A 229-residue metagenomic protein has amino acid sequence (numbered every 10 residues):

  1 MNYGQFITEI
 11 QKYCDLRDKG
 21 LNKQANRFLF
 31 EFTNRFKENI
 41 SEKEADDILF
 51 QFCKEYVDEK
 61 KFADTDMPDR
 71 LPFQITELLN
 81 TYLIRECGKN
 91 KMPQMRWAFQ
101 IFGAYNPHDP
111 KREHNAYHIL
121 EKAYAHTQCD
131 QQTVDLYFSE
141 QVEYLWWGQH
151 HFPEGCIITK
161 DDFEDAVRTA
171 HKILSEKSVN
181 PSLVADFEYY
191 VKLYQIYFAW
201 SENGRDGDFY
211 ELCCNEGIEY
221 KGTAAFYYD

Functional and structural regions predicted by a protein language model:
M1-A25: N-terminal "cap/leader" segments of large eukaryotic alpha-helical scaffolds
Y3-K12, F30, K37-T65, G88-P107 (+2 more regions): Amphipathic alpha-helical repeat scaffolds of TPR domains
E9, F28, I48, F52 (+4 more regions): Charge-rich, solvent-exposed alpha-helical interaction surfaces
R17-T33, T65-L78, D109-Y117, T159-V167: Helix-turn-helix repeat elements of alpha-solenoid scaffolds
R35-I40, Y82-C87, L120, H126-T127 (+2 more regions): Alpha-helical junction/boundary sensor with strong preference for TPR arrays
L78-G88, I101-H108, I119-A123: Short secondary-structure capping micro-motifs at structural edges
W97-Q100, D109-Q131: Internal, hydrophobic cores of structured domains that mediate oligomerization or house catalytic pockets within large
G148-D229: Long, ordered, amphipathic alpha-helical scaffolds
